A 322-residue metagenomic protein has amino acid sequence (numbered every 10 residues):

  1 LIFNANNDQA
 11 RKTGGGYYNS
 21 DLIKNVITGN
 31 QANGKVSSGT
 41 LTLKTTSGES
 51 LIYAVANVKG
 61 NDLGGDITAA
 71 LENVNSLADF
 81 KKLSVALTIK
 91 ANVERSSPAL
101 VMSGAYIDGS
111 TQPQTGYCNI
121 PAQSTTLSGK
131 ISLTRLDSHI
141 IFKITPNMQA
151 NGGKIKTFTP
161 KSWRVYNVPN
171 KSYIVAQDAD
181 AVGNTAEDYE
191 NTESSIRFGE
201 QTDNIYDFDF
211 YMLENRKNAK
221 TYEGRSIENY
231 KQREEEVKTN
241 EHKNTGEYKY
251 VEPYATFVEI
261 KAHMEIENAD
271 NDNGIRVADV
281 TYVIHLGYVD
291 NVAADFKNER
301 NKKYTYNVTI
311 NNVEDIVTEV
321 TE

Functional and structural regions predicted by a protein language model:
L1-L71, H139-K143, N147-K302: Tryptophan-paired
N75-R135, H139, K143-T145, V289-E322: Extracellular beta-sheet/turn segments enriched in Thr/Pro/Gly and aliphatic residues
